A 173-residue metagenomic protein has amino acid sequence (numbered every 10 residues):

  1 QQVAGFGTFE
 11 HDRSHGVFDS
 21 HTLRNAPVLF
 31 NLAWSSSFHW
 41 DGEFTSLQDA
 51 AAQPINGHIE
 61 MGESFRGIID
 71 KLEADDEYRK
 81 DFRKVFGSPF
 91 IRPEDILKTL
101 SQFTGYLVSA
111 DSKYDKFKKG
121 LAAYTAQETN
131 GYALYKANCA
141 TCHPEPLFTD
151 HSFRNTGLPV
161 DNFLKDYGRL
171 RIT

Functional and structural regions predicted by a protein language model:
Q1-T173: Periplasmic c-type cytochrome electron-transfer domains
